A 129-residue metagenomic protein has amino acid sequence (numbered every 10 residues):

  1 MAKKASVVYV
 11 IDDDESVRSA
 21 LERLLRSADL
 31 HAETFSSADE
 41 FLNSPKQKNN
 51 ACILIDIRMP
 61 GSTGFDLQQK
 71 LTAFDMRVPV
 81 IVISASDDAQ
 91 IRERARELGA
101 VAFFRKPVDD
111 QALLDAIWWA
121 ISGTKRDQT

Functional and structural regions predicted by a protein language model:
R18, P60: The feature encodes the CheY-like receiver
S19-R23, S27: Charged docking surfaces used in two-component/phosphorelay signaling
S36-S37, T63-D66: Acidic catalytic/metal-coordinating carboxylates
K48-L54, M59: Active-site beta3 strand of CheY-like receiver
D66, D87-A102: Alpha4 helix (beta4-alpha4-beta5 surface) of REC/receiver domains from two-component response regulators
Q90, V108-I117: C-terminal output helix
W118-T129: The C-terminal output helix
